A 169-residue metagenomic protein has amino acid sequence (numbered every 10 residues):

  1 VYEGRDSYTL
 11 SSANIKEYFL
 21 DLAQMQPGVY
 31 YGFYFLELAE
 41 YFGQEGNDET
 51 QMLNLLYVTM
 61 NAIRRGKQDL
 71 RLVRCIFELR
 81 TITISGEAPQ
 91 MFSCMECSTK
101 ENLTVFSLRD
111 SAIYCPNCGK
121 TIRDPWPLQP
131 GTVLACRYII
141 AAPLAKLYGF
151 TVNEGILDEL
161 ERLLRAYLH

Functional and structural regions predicted by a protein language model:
V1-H169: Non-catalytic alpha-helical scaffolds and adjoining flexible linkers that form interface surfaces for assembly
